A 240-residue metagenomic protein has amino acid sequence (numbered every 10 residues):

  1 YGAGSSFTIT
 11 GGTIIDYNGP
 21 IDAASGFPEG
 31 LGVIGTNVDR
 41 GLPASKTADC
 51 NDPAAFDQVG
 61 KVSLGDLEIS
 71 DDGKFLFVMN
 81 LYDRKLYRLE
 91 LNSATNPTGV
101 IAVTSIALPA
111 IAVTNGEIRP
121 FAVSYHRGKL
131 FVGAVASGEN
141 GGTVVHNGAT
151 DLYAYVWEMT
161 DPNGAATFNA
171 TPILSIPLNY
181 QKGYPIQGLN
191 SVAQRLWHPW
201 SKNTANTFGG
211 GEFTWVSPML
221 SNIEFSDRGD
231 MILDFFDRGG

Functional and structural regions predicted by a protein language model:
Y1-G240: Sequence/structural signature of beta-propeller domains
